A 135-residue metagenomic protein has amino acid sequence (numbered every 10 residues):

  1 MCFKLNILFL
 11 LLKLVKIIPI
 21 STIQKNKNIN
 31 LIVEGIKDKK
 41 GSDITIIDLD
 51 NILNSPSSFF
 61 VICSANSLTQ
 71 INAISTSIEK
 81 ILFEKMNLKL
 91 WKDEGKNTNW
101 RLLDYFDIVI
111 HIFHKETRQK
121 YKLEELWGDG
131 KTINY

Functional and structural regions predicted by a protein language model:
C2-P56, A65-L103, I108, K115-E116 (+1 more regions): Polybasic/polar functional segments that serve as interface/processing modules
Q119-K122: Switch/connector loops and helix/strand junctions flanking conserved nucleotide-binding motifs in nucleotide-processing
